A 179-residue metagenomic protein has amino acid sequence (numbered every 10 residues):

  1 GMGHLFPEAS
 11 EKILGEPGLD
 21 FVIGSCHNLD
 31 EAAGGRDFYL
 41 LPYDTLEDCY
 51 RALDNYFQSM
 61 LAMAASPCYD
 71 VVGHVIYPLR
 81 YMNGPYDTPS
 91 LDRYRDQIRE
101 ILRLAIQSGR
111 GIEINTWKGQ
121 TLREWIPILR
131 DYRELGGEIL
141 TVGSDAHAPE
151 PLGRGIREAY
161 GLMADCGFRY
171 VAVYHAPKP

Functional and structural regions predicted by a protein language model:
G1-D54, Q58, A148-P151: A metal-dependent hydrolase metal-coordination microenvironment
G1-M2, C26-H27, G73-V75, I114-T116 (+1 more regions): A cross-domain feature marking catalytic cores of carbohydrate-active enzymes and several ubiquitous metabolic/repair
G15, A64-A65, R133, A164: Non-catalytic positions within long, well-ordered alpha-helices that form the structural scaffold/packing of enzyme
P17-D20, P67-V71, I106-R110, G137-I139: Short, well-ordered coil/turn segments that N-cap beta-strands
L29-D30, Y77-R80, G119: Short, catalytically relevant binding-site loops at active-site mouths
R36-T45, M82-R93: Short, surface-exposed, charged loop/turn segments at secondary-structure junctions
D48-Y86: Hydrophobic, aromatic-enriched interface-forming segments
P85-P179: Charged catalytic cores and adjacent phosphate/nucleic-acid-binding surfaces used for phosphate/nucleic-acid chemistry
